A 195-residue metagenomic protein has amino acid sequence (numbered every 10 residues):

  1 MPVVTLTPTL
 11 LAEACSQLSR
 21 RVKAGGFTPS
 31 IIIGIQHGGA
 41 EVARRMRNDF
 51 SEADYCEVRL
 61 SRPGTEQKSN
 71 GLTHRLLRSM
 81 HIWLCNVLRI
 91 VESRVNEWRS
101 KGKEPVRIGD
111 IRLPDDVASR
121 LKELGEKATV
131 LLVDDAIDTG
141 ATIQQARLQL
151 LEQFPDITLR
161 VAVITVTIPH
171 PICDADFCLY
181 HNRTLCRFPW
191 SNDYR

Functional and structural regions predicted by a protein language model:
M1-R195: PRPP-associated nucleotide enzymes
